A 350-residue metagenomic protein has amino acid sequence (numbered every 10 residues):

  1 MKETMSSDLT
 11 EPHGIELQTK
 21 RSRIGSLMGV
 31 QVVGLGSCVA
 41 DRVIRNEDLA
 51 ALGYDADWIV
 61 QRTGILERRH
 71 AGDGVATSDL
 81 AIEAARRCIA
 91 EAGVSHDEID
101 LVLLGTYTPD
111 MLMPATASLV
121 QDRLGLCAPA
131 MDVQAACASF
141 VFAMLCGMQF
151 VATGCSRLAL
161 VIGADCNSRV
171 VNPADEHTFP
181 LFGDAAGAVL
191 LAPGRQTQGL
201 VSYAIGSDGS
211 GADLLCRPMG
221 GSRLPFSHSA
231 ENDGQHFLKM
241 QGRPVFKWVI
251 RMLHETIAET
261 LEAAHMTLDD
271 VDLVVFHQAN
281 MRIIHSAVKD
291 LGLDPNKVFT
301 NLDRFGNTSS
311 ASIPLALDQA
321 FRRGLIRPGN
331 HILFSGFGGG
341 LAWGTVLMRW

Functional and structural regions predicted by a protein language model:
K2, D8-L9, L17-Q18, I24 (+11 more regions): Claisen-condensing/thiolase-fold acyl-transfer catalytic domains that form or cleave C-C bonds in fatty acid
K2-G74, D175-K247, R251, E255 (+1 more regions): Condensing-enzyme catalytic core mediating Claisen C-C bond formation in acyl metabolism
V33-G36, G105, Q134, A159-D165 (+3 more regions): Short beta-strand segments
V43-I44, M113-A115, V171-D175, W343-L347: Short acidic, glycine/serine/threonine-rich loops at helix termini
L52-Q61, M111-G125, V161-N167, S222-E231 (+1 more regions): Acidic-glycine-rich active-site phosphate/pyrophosphate-binding loop
D97-G105, L268-H277: Short glycine-rich phosphate-binding loop at a beta-alpha junction
A152-A186: Flexible, glycine-rich active-site loops centered on histidine and acidic residues that chelate a metal or position
